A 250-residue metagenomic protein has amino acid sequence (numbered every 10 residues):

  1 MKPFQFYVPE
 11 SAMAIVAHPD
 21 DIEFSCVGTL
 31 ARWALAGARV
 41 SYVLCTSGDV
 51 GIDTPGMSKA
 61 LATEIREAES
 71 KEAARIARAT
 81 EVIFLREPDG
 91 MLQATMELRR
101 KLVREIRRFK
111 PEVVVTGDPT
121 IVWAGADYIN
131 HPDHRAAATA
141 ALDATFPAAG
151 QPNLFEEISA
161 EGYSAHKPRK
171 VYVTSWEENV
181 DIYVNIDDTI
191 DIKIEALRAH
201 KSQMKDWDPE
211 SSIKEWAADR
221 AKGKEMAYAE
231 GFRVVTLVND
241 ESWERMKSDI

Functional and structural regions predicted by a protein language model:
M1-K110, R233, R245: Active-site rim/loop-helix segments in enzyme catalytic domains that contact anionic ligands
K2-M13, M96-I250: Metal-dependent de-N-acetylase/amidase catalytic core
